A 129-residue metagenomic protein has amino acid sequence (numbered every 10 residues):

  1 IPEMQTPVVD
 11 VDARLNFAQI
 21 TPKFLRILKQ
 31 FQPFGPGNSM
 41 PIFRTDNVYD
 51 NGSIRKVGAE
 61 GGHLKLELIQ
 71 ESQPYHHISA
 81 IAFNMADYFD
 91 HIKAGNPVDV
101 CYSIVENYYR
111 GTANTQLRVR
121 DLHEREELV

Functional and structural regions predicted by a protein language model:
I1-V129: Acidic, two-metal ion nucleic-acid-processing modules in DNA metabolism proteins
